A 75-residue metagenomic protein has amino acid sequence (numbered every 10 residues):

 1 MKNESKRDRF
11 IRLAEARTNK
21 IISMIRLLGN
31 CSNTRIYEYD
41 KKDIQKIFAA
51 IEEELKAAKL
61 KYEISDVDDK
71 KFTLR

Functional and structural regions predicted by a protein language model:
K2-R75: N-terminal intrinsically disordered, cationic/polar leader segments that include organellar targeting peptides
